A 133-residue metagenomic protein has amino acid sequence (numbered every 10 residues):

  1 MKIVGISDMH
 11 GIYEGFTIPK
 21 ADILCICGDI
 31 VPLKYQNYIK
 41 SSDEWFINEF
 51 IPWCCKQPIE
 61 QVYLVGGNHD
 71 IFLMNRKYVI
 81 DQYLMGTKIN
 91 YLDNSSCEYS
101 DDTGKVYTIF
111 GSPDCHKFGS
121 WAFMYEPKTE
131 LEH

Functional and structural regions predicted by a protein language model:
M1-V4, S96-G111: Beta-strand-turn-beta hairpins that frame and shape the catalytic cleft of phosphate-ester-processing enzymes
I6, G11-D101: Core catalytic region of metal-dependent phosphoesterases/phosphodiesterases, especially metallo-beta-lactamase-like
K105-H133: Binuclear metal-dependent hydrolase catalytic cores centered on His/Asp/Glu-rich metal-binding motifs
